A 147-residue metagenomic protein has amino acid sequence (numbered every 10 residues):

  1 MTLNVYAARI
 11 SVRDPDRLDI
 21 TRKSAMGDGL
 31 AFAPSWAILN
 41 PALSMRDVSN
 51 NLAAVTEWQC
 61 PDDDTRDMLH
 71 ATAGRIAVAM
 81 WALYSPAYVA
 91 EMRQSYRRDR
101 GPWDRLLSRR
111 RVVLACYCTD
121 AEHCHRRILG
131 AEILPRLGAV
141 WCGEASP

Functional and structural regions predicted by a protein language model:
M1-P147: Residues lining hydrophobic/aromatic ligand-binding pockets adjacent to catalytic sites
